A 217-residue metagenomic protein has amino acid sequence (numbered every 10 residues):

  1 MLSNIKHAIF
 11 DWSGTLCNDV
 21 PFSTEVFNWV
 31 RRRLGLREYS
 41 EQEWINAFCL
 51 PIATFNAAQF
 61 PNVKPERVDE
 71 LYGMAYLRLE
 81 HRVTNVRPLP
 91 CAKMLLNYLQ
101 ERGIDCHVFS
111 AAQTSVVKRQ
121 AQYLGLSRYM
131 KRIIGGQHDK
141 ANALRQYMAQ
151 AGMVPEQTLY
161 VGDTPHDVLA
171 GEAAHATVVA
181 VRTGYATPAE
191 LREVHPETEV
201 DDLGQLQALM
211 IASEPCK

Functional and structural regions predicted by a protein language model:
L2-P90: N-terminal helical cap/lid subdomain that shapes the substrate entry/recognition surface in HAD-like hydrolases
H7, N142-V168: Conserved Lys-Pro-Asp/Glu-containing loop-to-beta segment of HAD-superfamily phosphomonoesterases, centered on
R37, S127-K131, V154, V200: Conserved H-loop
E43-I45, L126-K140: A short, structured active-site edge motif that brings together acidic residues
E80-V108, T114-K118, N142: Short, acidic loop-to-helix structural element flanking the phosphoryl-transfer center in phosphate-processing enzymes
K93-Q100, M148, V168-E172: Surface-exposed amphipathic alpha-helices with a cationic face
S110, Y160-E199: Acidic, Mg2+-coordinating phosphoryl-transfer loop and its flanking beta/alpha structural elements, shared across
I134-G135, T198-D202: Short acidic-hydrophobic, aromatic-tinged amphipathic segments that line or gate anion-handling sites
